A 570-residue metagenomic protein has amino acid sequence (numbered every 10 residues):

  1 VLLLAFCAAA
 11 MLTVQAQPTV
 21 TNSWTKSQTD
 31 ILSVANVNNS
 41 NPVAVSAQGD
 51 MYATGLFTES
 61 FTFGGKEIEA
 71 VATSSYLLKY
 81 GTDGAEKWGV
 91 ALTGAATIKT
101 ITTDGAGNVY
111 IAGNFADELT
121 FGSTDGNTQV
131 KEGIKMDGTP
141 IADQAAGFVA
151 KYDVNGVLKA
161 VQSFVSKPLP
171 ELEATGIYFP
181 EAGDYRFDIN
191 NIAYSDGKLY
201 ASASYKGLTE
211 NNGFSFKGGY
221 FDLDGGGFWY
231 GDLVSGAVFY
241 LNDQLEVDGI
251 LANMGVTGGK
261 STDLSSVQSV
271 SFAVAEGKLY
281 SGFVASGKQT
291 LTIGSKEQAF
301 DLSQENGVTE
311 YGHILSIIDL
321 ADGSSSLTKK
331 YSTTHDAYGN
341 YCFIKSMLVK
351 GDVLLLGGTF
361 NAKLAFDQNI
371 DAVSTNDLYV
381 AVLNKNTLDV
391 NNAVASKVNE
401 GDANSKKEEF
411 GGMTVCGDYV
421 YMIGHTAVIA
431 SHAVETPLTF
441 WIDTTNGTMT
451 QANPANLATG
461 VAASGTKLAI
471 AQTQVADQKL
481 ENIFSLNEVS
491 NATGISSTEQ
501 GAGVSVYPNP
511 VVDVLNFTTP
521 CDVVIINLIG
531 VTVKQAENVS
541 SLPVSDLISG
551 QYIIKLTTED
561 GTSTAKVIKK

Functional and structural regions predicted by a protein language model:
V1-T21: Bacterial Sec-dependent N-terminal signal peptides
L2-L3, A9, Y240, I317 (+4 more regions): Generic alpha-helix initiation/capping and coil-helix boundary signal
L4-F6, G49, G107, Q144 (+8 more regions): Short, functionally important structural connectors and interaction interfaces within domains
A5-F6, Y341, V415, P520: The N-terminal extracellular segments of secreted preproproteins, especially immediately downstream of signal
A16-G494: A sequence-level/structural motif corresponding to short, flexible coil/turn segments enriched in small polar residues
S496-Y507, V511-K570: C-terminal outer-membrane/trafficking sorting elements
